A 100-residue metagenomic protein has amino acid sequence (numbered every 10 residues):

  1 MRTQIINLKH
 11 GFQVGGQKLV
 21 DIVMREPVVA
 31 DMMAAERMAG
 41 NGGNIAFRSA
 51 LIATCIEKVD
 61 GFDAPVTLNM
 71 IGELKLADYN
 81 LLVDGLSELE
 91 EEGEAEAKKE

Functional and structural regions predicted by a protein language model:
R2-E100: Short, surface-exposed, charged amphipathic helix/loop patches that serve as local interaction elements
